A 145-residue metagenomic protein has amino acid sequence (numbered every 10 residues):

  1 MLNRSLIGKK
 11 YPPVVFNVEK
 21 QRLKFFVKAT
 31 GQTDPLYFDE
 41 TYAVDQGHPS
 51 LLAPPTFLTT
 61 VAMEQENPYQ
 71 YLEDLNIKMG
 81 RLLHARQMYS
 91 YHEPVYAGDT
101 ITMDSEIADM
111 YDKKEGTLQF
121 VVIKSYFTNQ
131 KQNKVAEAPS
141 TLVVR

Functional and structural regions predicted by a protein language model:
M1-H84: Hot-dog-fold acyl-thioester-processing enzymes
M1-L2, Y91-R145: HotDog/MaoC-like acyl-thioester-processing domains
H84-S90: A beta-strand/beta-hairpin structural motif
